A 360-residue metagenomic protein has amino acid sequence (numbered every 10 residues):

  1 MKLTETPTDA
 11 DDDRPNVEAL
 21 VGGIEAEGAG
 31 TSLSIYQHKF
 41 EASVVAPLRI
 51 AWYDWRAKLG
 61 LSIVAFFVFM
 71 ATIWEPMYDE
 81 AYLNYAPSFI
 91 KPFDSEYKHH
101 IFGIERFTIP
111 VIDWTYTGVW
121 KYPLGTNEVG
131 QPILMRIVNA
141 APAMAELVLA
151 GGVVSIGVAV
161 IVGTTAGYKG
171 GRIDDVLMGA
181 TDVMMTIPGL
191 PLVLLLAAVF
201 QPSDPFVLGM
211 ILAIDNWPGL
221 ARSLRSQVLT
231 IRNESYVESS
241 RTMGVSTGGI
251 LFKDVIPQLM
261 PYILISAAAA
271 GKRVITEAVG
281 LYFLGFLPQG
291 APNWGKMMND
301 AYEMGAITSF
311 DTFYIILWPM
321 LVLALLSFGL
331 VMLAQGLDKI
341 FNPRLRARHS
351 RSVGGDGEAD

Functional and structural regions predicted by a protein language model:
M1-S155, V160, G290, A301-D360: Gly/Trp-centered helix-boundary motif
A65, V158-V162, L192, L220 (+4 more regions): Hydrophobic/aromatic residues in alpha-helical transmembrane segments
W74-Y82, G167-G171, L196-P202, D215 (+2 more regions): Short helix-capping/hinge motifs at transmembrane helix termini and TM-loop junctions
P123, N127, V154-T230, M243: Generic hydrophobic transmembrane alpha-helix motif, especially the helices
Q131-V138, P142, E146, G170-L177 (+2 more regions): Amphipathic cytosolic juxtamembrane alpha-helices at the membrane-cytosol interface of multi-pass membrane transporters
A145-V158, G248-G280: Transmembrane alpha-helices
L194-L195, G209, I263-N299: Non-cytoplasmic
Q227-Y236, L337: Transmembrane helix boundary and interhelical loop/hinge segments in multi-pass membrane proteins
